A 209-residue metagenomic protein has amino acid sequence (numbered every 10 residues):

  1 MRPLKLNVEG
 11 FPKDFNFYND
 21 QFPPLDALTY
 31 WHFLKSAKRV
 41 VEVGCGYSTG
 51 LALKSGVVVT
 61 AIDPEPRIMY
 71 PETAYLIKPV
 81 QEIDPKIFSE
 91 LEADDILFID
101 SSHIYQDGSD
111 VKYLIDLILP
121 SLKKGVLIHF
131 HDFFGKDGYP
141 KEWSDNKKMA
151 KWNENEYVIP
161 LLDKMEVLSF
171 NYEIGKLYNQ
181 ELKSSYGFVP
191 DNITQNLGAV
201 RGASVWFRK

Functional and structural regions predicted by a protein language model:
M1-V41, C45-K209: A short alpha-helical cap/connector motif
